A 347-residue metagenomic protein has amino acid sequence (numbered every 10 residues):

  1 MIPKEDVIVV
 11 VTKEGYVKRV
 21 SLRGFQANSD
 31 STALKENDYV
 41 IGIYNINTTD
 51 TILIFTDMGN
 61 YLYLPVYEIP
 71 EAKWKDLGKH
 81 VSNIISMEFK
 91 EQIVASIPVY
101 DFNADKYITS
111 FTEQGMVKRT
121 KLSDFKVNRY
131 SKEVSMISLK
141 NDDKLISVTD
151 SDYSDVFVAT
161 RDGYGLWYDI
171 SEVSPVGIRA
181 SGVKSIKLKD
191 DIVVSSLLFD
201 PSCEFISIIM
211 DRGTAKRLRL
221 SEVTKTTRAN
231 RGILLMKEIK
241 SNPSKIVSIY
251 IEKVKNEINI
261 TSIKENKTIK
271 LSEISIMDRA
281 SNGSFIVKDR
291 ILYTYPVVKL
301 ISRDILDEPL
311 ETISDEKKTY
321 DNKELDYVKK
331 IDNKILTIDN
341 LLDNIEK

Functional and structural regions predicted by a protein language model:
M1-K347: Short, structured "edge-of-domain" segments at secondary-structure transitions
